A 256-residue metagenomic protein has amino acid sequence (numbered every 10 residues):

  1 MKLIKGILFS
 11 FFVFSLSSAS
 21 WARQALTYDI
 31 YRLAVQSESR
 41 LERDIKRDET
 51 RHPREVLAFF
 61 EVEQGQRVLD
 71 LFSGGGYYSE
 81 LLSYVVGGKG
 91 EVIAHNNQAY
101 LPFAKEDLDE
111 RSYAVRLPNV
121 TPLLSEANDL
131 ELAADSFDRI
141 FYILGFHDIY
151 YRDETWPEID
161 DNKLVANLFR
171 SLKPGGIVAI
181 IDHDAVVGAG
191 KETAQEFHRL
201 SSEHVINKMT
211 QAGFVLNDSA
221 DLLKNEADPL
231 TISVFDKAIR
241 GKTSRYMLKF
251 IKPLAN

Functional and structural regions predicted by a protein language model:
I30-F59, E63: Class I SAM-dependent methyltransferase Rossmann-like catalytic core, especially the SAM/SAH-binding loop
G65, G88-G90, L172-V178: Short glycine-dipeptide loop
G65-G74: Conserved class I S-adenosyl-L-methionine
G76-E80: Glycine-rich SAM-binding Motif I of class I
S83-Y84, T155-P174: A short glycine-rich, Lys/Arg-flanked "PGG" loop and its adjoining helix->strand segment in the class I
A104-L130: S-adenosyl-L-methionine
L130-I140, L144: A short acidic, Gly/Pro-enriched loop at the edge of an enzyme's catalytic core that lines a small-molecule cofactor
A212, A227-N256: Core SAM-dependent methyltransferase catalytic element
